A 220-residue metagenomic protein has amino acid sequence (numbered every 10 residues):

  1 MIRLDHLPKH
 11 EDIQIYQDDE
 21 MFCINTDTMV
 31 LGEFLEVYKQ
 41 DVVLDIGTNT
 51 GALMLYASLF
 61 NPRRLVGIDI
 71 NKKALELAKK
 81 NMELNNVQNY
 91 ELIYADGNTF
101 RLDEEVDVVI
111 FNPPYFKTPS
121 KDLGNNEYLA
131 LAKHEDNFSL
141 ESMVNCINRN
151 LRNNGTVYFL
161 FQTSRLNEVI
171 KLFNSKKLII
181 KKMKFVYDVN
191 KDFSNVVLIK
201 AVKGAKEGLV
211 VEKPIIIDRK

Functional and structural regions predicted by a protein language model:
I2-V42, T48-F60, V197-K200, G204 (+1 more regions): SAM-dependent Rossmann-like transferase core, predominantly class I methyltransferases with a strong bias toward
H10, Y38, F60-P62, V87 (+2 more regions): Short, well-ordered coil/turn elements that cap or connect secondary structure elements
Q14-Y16, E20, I24, N137-S194 (+1 more regions): Conserved Class I SAM-dependent methyltransferase catalytic core
F22, T26, T48, L65 (+4 more regions): Residues at secondary-structure transition points
V30, E76, K80-V87, E127 (+3 more regions): SAM-dependent transferase fold signal centered on methyltransferase-like domains, encompassing both Class I
V30-D103, V108-D122: Conserved SAM/SAH cofactor-binding pocket of Class I
P113-S142: Mobile active-site "lid"/loop adjacent to the S-adenosyl-L-methionine
